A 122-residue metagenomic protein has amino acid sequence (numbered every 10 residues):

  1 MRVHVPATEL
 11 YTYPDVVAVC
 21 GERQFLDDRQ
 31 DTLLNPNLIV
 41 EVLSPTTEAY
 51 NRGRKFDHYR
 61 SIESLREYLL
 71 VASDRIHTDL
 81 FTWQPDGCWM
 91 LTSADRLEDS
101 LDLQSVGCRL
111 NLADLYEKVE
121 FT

Functional and structural regions predicted by a protein language model:
M1-I62, E67-T122: C-terminal interaction segment
